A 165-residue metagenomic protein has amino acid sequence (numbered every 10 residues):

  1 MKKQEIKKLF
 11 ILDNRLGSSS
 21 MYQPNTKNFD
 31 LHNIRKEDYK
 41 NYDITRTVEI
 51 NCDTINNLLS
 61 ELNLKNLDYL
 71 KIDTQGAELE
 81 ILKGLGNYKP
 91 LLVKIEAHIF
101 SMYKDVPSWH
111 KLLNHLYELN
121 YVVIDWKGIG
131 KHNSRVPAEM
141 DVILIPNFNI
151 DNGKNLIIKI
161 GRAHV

Functional and structural regions predicted by a protein language model:
M1-H164: Phosphate/nucleotide-binding beta-alpha loop and adjacent structural elements of enzyme active sites
